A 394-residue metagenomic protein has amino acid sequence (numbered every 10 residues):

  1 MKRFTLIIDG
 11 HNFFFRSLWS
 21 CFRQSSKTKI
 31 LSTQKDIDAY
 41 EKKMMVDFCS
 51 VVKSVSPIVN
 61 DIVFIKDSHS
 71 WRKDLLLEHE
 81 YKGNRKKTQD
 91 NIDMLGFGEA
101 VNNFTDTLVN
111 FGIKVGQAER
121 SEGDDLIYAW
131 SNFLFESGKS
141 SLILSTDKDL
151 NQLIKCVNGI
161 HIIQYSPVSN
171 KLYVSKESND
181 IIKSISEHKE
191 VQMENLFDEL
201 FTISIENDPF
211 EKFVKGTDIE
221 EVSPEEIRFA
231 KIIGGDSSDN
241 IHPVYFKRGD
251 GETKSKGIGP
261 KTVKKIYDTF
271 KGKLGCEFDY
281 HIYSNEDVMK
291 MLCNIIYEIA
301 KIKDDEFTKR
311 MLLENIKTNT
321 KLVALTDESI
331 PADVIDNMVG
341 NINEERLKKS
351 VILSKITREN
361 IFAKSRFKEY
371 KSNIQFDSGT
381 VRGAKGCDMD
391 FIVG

Functional and structural regions predicted by a protein language model:
K2-L144, D149-D180, E187-K189, A324 (+1 more regions): Noncatalytic, basic helical substrate-engagement surface that gates or grips nucleic-acid strands
Q192-D336, K348-D377, K385-F391: Accessory alpha-helical DNA-binding modules that contact the DNA backbone or grooves
G394: Common nucleic-acid-contacting/processivity interface regions adjacent to the catalytic cores of nucleic-acid enzymes
